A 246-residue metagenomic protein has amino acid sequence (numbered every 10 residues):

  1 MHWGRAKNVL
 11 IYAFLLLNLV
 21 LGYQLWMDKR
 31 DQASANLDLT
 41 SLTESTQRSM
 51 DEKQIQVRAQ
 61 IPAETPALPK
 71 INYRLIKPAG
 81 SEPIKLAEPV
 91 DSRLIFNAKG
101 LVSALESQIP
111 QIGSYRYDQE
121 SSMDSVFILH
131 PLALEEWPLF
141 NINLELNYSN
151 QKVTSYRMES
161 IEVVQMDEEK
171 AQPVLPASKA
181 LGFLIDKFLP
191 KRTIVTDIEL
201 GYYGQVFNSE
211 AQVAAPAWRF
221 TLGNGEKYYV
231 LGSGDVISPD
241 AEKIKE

Functional and structural regions predicted by a protein language model:
M1-E136: Preferential activation on post-signal-peptide N-terminal prodomains/segments of secreted or lumenal proteins
A13, L144, W218: Residue-level detector of short, conserved catalytic/binding motifs and their immediate flanks
W26, K152-M166, S233-E246: A short, surface-exposed interaction/processing loop segment used at functional sites
I76, A87, N147-S149, G201-Y203 (+1 more regions): A structural detector for beta-sheet-dominated domains
Q108-D118, F140-E145, R192-D197, V206-N208 (+1 more regions): Short small/polar-residue motifs
S121-M123, L146-V153, A214-A215, G232-D235: Short, solvent-exposed coil/turn segments at beta-strand boundaries
I128-I198: Long, charged/polar, surface-exposed segments that mediate recognition or autoinhibition
G182-E246: Extracytoplasmic/luminal low-complexity segments enriched in Pro/Gly and acidic/polar residues that act as flexible
